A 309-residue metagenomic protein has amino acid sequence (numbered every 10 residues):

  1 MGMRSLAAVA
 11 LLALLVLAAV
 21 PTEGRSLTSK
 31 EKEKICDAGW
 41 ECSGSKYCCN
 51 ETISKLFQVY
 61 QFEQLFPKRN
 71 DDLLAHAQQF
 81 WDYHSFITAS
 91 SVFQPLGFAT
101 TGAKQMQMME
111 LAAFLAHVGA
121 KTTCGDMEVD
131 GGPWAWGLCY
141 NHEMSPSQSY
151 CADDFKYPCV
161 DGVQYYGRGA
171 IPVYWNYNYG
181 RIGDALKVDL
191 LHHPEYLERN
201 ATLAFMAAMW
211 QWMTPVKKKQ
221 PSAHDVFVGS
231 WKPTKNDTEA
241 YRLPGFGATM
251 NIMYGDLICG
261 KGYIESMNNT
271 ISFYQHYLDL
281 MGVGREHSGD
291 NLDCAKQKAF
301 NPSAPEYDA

Functional and structural regions predicted by a protein language model:
M1-M3, G97: Helix-loop boundary elements of multi-pass alpha-helical membrane proteins
R4-G24: Cleavable N-terminal signal peptides of Sec/SRP-targeted secreted and luminal proteins
R25-A309: Folded extracytoplasmic luminal domains of secretory or organellar precursors
